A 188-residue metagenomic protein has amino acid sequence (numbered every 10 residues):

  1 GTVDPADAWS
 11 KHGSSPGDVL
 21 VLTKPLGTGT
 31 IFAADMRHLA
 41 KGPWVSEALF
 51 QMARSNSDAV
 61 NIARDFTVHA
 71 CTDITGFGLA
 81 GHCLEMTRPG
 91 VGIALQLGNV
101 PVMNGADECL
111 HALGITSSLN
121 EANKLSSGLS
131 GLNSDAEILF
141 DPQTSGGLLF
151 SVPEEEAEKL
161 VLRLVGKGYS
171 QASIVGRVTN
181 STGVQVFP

Functional and structural regions predicted by a protein language model:
G1-P188: Helix-biased detector of long, well-ordered alpha-helical tracts
